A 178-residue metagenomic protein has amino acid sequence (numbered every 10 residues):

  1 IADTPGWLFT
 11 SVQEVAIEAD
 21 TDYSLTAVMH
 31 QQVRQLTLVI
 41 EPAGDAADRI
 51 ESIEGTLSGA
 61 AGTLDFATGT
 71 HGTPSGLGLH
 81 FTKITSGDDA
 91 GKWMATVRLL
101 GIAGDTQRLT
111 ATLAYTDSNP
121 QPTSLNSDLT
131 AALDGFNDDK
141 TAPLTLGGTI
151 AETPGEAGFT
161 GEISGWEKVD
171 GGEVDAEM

Functional and structural regions predicted by a protein language model:
I1-V33: Short, low-hydrophobicity acidic/polar segments
E18-D22, A90, D134-T141: Solvent-exposed, conformationally flexible loop/turn segments
S24-T26, Q35-V39, E54, T110-T112: Beta-strand secondary-structure signal
Q32-Q35, A43: Extended, hydrophobic/aromatic-rich amphipathic alpha-helical segments that build helical scaffolds
V39-D48: Structural motif
R49-F136: Tryptophan-paired
D105-M178: Hydrophilic extracytoplasmic domains
